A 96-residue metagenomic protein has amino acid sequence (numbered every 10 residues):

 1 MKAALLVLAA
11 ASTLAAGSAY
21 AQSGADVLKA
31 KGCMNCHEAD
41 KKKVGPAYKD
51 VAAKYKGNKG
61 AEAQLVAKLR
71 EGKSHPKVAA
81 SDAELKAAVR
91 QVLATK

Functional and structural regions predicted by a protein language model:
M1, A21-Q22, K96: Absolute protein N-terminus
M1-A4, A16: Positively charged n-region of N-terminal signal peptides that target proteins for export
V7-A9, A19: Cleavable N-terminal signal peptides
S12-L14, D26, K41: Generic structural signal for beta-strand residues in well-ordered domains
L14-A21: Sec/Tat signal peptide C-region and signal peptidase I cleavage site
Q22-A39: Sequence/structural segment immediately N-terminal to covalent heme-attachment motifs in c-type and related
N35, V44-K56, E62-K96: Axial heme c-ligation environment in periplasmic c-type cytochrome domains
